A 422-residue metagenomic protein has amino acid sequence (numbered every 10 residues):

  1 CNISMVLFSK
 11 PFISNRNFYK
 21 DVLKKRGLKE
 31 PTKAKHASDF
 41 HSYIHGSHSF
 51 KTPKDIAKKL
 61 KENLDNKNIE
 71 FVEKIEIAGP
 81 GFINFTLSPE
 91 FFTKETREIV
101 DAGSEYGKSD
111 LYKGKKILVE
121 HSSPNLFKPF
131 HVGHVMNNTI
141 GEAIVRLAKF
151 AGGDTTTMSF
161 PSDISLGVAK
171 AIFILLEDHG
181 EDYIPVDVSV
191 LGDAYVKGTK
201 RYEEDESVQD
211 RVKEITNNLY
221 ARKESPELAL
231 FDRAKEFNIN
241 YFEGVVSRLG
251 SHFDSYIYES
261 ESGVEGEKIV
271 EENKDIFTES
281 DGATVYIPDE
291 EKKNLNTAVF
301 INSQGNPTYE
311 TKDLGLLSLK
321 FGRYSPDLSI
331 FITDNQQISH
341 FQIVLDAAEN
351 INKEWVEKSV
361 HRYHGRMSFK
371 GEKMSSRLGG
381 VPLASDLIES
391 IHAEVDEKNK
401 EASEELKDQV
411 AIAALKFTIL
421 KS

Functional and structural regions predicted by a protein language model:
I3-S4, F8, S14, K20 (+1 more regions): NTP-dependent nucleotidyl-transfer catalytic core
